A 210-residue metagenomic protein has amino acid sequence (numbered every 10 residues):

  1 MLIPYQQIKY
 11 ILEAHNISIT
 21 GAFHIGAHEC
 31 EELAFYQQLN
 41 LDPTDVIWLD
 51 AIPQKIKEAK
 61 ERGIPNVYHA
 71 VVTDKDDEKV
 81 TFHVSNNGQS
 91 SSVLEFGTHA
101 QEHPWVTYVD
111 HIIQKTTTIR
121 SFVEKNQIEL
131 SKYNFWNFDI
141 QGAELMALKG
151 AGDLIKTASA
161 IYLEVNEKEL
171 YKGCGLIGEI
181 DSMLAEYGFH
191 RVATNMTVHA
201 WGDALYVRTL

Functional and structural regions predicted by a protein language model:
M1-L210: Phosphate/nucleotide-binding beta-alpha loop and adjacent structural elements of enzyme active sites
